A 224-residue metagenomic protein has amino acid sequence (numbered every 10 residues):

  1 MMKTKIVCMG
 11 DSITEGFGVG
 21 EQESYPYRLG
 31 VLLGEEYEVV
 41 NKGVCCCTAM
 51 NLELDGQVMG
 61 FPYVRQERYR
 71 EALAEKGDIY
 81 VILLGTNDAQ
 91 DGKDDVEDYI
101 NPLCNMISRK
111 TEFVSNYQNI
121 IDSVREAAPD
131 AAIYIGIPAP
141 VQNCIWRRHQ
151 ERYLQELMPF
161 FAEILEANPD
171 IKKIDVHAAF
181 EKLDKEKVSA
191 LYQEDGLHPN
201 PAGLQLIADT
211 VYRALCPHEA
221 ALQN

Functional and structural regions predicted by a protein language model:
K3-V7, I13-T111, S115: Conserved SGNH/GDSL esterase-like catalytic core that processes O-acyl groups on lipids and polysaccharides
M9-G10, G136: Short hydrophobic segments within beta-strands
L29-L32, L191-N224: Histidine-centered active-site loop/cap adjacent to the catalytic His in serine esterases/O-acetyl transfer systems
T48-N51, A89-D94, N143-I145, E181-V188: Short acidic/His/Gly/Ser-rich catalytic and metal-binding motifs that mark active-site loops of diverse hydrolases
Y69, Y117-D122, M158, A162: Generic structural signal for well-ordered alpha-helices, preferentially at hydrophobic/aromatic core positions
Y69-D88, N168-E194, L204, V211: N-terminal hydrophobic signal/anchor transmembrane helix of membrane proteins
A128-A132: A short helix->loop->beta-strand "cap" motif at the edges of active sites that frequently abuts
A139-A178: Substrate-gating cap/lid alpha-helix
